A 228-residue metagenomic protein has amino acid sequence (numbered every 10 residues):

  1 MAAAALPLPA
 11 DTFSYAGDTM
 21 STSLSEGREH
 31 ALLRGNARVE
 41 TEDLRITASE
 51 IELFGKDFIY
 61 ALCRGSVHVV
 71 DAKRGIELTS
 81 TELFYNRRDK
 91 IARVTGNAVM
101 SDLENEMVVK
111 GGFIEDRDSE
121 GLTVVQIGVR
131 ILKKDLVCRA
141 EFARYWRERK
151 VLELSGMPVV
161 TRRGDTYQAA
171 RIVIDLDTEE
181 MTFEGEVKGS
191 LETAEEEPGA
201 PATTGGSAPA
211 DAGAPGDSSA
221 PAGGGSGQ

Functional and structural regions predicted by a protein language model:
A2-Q228: N-terminal amphipathic/hydrophobic interface segments
